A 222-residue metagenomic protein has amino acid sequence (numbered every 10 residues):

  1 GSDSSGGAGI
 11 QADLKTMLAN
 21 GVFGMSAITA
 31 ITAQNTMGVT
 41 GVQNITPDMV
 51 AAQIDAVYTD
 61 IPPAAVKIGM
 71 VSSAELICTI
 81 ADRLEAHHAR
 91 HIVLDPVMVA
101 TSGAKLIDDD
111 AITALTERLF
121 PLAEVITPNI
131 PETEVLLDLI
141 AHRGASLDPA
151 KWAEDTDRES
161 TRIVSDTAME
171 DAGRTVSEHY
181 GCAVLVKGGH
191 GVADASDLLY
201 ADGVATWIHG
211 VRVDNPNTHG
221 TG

Functional and structural regions predicted by a protein language model:
G1-A19: N-terminal phosphate-binding or glycine-rich loops at protein starts, especially the Walker A/P-loop of NTPases
S2, I68-G69, A104, K187 (+1 more regions): Glycine- and other small-residue-rich loops at beta-strand/loop junctions that grip anionic moieties
G6-G7, R212-G222: Short glycine/threonine-rich catalytic loop with a Thr-x-Gly-x-Asp
L14-T101: Conserved N-terminal subdomain of the carbohydrate kinase-like
T16, E134-V135, N217-G222: Short, small-residue alpha-helix embedded
D109-A205: Conserved phosphate/ATP/ADP-binding segment of small-molecule kinases
G203-N215: Glycine/charged-rich beta-loop-alpha catalytic/anionic-binding loops adjacent to active sites
